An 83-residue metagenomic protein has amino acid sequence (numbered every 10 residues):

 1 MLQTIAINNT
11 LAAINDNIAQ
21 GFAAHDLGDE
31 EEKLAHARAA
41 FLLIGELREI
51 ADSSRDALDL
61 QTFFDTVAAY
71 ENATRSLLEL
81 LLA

Functional and structural regions predicted by a protein language model:
L2-N8, A12-A23, E31-A83: Long, low-complexity or tandemly repetitive, helically biased scaffold regions used for multimeric assembly/adhesion
